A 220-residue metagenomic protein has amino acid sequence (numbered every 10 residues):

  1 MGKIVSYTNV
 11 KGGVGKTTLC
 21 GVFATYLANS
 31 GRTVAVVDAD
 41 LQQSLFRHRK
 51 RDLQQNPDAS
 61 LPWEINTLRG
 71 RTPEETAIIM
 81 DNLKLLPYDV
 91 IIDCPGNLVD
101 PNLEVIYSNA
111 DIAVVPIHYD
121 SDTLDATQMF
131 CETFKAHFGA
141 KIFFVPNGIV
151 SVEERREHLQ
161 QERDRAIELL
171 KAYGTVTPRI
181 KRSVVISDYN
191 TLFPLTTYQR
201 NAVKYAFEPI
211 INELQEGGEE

Functional and structural regions predicted by a protein language model:
I4, T8-V14, G21, T25-I92 (+2 more regions): P-loop/Walker-type NTP enzyme "switch/lid" segment
A35-V36, I92, V115, F143-P146: Structural beta-sheet core signal
P101-S121: Inter-motif core of Ras-like GTPase G domains
I106-N109, F134-G139, L170-K171: Short, conserved loop/helix-junction motifs that constitute active-site signature segments in enzyme catalytic cores
D125-G139, F144: Conserved C-terminal guanine-recognition region of P-loop GTPase G domains, centered on the G4
G148-T196: Beta-strand-loop-alpha "switch" segments that mediate conformational coupling across diverse proteins
L192-E220: NTP-binding/hydrolysis catalytic cores, primarily Walker-type P-loop NTPases
